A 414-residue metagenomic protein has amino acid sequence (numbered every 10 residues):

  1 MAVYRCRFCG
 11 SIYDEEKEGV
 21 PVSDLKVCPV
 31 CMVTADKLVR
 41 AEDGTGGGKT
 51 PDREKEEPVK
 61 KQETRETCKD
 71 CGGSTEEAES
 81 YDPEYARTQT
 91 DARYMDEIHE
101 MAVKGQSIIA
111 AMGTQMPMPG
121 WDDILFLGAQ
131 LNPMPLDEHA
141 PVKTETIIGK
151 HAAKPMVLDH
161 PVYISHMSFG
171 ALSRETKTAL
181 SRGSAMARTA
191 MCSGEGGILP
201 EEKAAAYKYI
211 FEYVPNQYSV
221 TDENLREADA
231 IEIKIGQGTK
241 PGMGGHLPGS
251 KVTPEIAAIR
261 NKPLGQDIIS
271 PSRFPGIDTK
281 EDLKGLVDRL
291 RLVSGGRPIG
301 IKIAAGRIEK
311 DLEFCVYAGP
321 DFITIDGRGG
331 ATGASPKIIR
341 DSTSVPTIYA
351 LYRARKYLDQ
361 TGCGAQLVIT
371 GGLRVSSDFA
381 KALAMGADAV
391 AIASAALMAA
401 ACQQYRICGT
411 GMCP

Functional and structural regions predicted by a protein language model:
A2, D24, T64, R406-G409: Short metal-coordination and nucleic-acid-contact micro-motifs, chiefly zinc-binding Cys/His arrays
R5-R7, P29: Cys/His/Pro-rich metal-binding microdomains
G10, M32: Cys/His-coordinated zinc-binding microdomains
E15-E16, K37-L38: Short, non-ligating residues that shape and space the ligands of small metal-coordination modules and catalytic
K17-V27: Short linker/helix segments within small regulatory modules
T45, K49-V162, H166, A171-R182 (+5 more regions): Conserved, well-structured core domains of diverse proteins
A152, D159, H166, A171-R289 (+2 more regions): Active-site-facing alpha/beta catalytic cores
F274-P414: Glycine-rich phosphate/ribose-binding loops and adjacent secondary-structure elements that form binding surfaces
